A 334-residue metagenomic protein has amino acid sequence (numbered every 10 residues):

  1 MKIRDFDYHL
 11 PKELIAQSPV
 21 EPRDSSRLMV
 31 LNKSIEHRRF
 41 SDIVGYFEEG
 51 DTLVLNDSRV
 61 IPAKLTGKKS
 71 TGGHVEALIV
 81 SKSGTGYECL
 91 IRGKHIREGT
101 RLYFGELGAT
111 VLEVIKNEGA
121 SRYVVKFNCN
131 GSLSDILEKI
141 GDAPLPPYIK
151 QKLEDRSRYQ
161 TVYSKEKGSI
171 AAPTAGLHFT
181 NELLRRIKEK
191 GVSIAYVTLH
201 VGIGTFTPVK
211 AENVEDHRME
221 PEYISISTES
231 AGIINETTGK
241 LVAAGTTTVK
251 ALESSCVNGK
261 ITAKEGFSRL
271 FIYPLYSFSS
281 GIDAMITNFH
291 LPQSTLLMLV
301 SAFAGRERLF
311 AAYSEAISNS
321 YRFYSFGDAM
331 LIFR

Functional and structural regions predicted by a protein language model:
M1-R334: Surface-exposed, charge/polar-rich loops and edge strands
